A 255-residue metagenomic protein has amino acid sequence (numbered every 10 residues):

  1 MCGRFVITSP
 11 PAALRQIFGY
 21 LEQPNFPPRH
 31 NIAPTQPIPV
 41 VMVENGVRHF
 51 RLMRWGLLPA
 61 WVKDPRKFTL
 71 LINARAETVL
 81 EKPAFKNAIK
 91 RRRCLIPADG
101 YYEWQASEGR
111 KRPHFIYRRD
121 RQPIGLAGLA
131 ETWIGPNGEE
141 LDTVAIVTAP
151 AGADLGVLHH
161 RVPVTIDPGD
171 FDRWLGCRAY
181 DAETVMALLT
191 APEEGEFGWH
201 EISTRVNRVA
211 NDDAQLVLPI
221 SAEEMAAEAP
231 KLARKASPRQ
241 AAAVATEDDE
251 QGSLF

Functional and structural regions predicted by a protein language model:
M1-F255: Short linear sequence motif anchored by a di-proline
